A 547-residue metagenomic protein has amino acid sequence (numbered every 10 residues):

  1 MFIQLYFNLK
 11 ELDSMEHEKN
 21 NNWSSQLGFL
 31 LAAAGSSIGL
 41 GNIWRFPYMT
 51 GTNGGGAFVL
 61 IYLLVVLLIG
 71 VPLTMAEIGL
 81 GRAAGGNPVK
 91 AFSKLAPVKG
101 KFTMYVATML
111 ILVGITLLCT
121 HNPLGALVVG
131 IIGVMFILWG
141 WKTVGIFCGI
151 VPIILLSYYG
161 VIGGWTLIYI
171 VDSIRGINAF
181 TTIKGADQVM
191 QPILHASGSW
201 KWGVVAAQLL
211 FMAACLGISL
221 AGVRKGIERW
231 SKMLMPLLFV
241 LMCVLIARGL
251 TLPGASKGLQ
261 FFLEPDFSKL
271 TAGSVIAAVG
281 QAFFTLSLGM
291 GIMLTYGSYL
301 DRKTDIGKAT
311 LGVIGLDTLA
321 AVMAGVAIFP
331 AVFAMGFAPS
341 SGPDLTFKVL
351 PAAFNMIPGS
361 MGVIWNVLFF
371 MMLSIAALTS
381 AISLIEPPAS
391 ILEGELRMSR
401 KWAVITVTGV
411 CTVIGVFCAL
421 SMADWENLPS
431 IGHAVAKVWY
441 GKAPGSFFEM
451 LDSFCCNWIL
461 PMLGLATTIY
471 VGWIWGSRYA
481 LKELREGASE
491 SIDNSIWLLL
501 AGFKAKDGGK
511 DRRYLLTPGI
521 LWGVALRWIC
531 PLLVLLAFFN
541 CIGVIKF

Functional and structural regions predicted by a protein language model:
F2-W44, V71-V106, L138, T143 (+1 more regions): Membrane-interface "cap" regions at the ends of multi-pass membrane proteins
E16-L27, E228, K232-L378, I382 (+3 more regions): Membrane-embedded translocation segments of transport machinery
H17-N20, M49-N53, A83-Y105, G114 (+9 more regions): Inter-helical loop and helix-membrane interface segments of multi-pass membrane transporters/permeases
N22, G28-F29, A206, L316-V322 (+5 more regions): Loop-to-transmembrane helix boundary motifs in multi-pass membrane proteins
N22-A33, F58-I61, K99-M109, W141-I153 (+7 more regions): Select transmembrane alpha-helical segments in multipass membrane proteins
S25-L63, L112-I115, L294-G297, K308-L311 (+1 more regions): Transmembrane helix-boundary motif of multi-pass solute transporters/channels
T50-A76, N122-A126, G203, W365 (+2 more regions): Extracellular loop-to-transmembrane helix junctions
G133, L378-S383, V404-G415, M422 (+2 more regions): Hydrophobic alpha-helical segments of multi-pass membrane transport proteins
